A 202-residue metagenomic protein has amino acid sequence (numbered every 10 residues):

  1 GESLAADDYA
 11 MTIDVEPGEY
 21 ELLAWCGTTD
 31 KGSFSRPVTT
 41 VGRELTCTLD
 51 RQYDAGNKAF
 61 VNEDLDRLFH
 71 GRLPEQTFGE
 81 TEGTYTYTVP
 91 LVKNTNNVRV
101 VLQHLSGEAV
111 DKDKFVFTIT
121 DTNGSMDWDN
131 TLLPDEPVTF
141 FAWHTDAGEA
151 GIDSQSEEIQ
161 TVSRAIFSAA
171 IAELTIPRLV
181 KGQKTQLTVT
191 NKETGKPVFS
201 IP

Functional and structural regions predicted by a protein language model:
G1-P37, D111-P202: Tryptophan-paired
E2-N94: Short, low-hydrophobicity acidic/polar segments
N57, N62, N94-N97, N123 (+2 more regions): Detector for Asparagine
P90-L105: A short, Gly/Thr-enriched small/hydrophobic beta-strand-prone motif that recurs across taxa
G107-A109: Extended, low-complexity, turn-rich repeat/linker tracts enriched in Gly/Pro/Ser/Thr and Asp/Glu that occur
